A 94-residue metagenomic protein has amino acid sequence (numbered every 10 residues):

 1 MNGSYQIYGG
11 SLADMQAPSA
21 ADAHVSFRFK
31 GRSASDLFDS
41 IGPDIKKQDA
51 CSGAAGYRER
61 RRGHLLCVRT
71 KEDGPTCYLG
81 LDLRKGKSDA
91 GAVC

Functional and structural regions predicted by a protein language model:
N2-L65: Mature extracytoplasmic domains of secretory-pathway proteins
V68-V93: Short, exposed beta-strand-loop hairpins at the edges of beta-sheets in extracellular/periplasmic proteins
